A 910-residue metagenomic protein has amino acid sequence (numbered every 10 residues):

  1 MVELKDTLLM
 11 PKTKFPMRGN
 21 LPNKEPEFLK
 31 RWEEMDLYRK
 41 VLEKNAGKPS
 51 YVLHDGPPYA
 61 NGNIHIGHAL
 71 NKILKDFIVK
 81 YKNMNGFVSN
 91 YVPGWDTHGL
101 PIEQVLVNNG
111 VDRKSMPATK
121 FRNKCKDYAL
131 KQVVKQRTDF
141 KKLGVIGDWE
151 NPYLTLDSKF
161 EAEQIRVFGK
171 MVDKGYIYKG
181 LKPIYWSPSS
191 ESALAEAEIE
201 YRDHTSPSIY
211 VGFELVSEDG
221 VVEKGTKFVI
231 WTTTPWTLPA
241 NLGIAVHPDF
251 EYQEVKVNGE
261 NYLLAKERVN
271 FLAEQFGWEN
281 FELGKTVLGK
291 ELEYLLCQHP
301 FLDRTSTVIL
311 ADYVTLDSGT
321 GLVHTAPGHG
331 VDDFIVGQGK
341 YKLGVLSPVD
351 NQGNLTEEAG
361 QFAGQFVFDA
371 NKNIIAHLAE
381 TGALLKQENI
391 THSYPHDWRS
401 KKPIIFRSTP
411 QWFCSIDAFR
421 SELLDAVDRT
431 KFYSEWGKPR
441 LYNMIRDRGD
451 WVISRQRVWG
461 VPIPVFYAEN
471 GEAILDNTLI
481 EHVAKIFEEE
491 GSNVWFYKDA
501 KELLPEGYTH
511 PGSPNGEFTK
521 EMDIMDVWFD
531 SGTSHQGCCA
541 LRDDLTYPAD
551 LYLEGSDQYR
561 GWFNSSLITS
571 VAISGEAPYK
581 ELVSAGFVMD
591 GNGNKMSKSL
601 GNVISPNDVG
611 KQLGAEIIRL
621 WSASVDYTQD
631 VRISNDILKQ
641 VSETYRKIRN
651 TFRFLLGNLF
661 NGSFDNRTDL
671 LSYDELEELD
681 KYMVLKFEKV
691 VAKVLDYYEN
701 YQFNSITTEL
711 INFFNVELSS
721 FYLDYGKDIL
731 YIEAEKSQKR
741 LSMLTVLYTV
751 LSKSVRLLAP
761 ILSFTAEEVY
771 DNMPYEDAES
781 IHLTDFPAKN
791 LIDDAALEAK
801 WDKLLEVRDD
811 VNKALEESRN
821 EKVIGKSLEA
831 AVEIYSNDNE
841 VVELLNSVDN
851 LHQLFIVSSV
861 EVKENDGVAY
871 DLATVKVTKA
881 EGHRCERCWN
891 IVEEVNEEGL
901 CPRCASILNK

Functional and structural regions predicted by a protein language model:
V2-K14, R18-L21, E27, R31-M35 (+16 more regions): Residue patterns forming the tRNA-binding/recognition surfaces of aminoacyl-tRNA synthetases and related DALR
E43-Q104, Q164, I230-T232, W236 (+5 more regions): N-terminal catalytic cores of NTP/NDP-binding nucleotidyl/phosphoryl-transfer enzymes
N45, P49-D55, I66-L70, L74 (+17 more regions): Secondary-structure capping and boundary motifs in well-ordered enzyme cores
D96, I184, P188, L194-E200 (+8 more regions): Acidic, turn-prone loop/beta-hairpin segments
V172-I199, L272-L283, L292, A484-S513: Amphipathic alpha-helical
P239, G243-I244, F250-L322, V331-I335: Protease-associated
S306, D312, K340-G353, R457-W459 (+2 more regions): Alpha-helical recognition segments enriched in aromatics with Gly/Pro capping that present substrate-recognition
P514, W889-V892, A905: Cys/His-coordinated zinc-binding microdomains
